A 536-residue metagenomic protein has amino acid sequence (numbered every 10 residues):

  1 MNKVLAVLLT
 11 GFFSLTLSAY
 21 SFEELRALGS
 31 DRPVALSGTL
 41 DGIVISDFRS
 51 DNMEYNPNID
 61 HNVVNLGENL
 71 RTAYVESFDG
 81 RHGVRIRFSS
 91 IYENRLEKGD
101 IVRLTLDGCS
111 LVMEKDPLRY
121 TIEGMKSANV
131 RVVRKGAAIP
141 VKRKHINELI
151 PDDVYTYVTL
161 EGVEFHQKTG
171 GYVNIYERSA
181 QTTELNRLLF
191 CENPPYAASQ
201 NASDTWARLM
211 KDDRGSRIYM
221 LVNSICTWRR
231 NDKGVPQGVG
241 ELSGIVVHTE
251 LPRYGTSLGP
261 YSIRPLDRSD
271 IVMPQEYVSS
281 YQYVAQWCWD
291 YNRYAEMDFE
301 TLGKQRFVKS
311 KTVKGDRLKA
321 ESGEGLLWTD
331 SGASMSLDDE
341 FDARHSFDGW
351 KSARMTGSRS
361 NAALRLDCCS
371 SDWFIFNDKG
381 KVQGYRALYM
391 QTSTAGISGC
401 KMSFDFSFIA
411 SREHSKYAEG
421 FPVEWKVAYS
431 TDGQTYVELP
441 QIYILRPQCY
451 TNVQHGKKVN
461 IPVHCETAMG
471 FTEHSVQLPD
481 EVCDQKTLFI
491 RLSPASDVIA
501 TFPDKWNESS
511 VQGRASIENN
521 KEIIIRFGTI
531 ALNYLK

Functional and structural regions predicted by a protein language model:
A19-S279: OB-fold nucleic-acid-binding modules
G67-N69, N201-S203, K416-K426: Short coil-to-beta strand junction motifs in C2/discoidin
K168-G170, G396, S407-F421: Extended, low-complexity, turn-rich repeat/linker tracts enriched in Gly/Pro/Ser/Thr and Asp/Glu that occur
Q275-A343: Extracellular carbohydrate-recognition regions
W289, P440-K536: Terminal, low-complexity interaction segments
K319-G396: Surface-exposed, low-complexity/disordered Ser/Thr/Gly/Pro/Asn-rich loops and linkers
Y385, T394-S403, F408-R412, Q485: Extended extracellular/luminal ectodomain segments enriched in beta-structured repeat modules
A428-S430: Conserved Ser/Thr-centered positions that define the repeating blades of beta-propeller domains
